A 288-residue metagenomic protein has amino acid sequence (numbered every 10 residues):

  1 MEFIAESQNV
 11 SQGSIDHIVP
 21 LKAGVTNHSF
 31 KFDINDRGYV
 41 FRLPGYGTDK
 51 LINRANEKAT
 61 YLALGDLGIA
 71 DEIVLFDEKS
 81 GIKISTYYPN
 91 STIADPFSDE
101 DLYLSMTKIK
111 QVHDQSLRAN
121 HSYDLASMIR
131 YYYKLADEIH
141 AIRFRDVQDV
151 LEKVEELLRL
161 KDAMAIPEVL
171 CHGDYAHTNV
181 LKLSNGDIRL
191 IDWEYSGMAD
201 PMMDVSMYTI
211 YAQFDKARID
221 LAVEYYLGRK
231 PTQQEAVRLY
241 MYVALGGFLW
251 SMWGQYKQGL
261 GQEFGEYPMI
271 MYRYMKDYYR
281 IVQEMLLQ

Functional and structural regions predicted by a protein language model:
M1-G13, H17, L117-G173, L183-N185: An alpha-helical support segment within catalytic cores of ATP-dependent transferases
V19-A126, A141-Q148: ATP-binding pocket architecture of kinase catalytic cores
V25-I34, V40-F41, L158-M203: Active-site acidic catalytic loop and adjacent metal/ATP-binding pocket of ATP-dependent phosphoryl transfer enzymes
Y46, N90, I188, S196-M198 (+1 more regions): Activation segment
L104, R145-E156, F264-Y278: Extended, well-ordered alpha-helical scaffold segments
M202-P231, A244-Q262, Y274: Active-site activation/catalytic loop segments of kinase-like enzymes and analogous catalytic loops in related
V237, M241-L245: Start-of-helix signal in alpha-solenoid helical-repeat scaffolds, especially tetratricopeptide repeats
M252-Q288: ATP/Mg2+ or Mg2+-diphosphate-binding catalytic cores that bind nucleotide phosphates or diphosphates via glycine-rich
